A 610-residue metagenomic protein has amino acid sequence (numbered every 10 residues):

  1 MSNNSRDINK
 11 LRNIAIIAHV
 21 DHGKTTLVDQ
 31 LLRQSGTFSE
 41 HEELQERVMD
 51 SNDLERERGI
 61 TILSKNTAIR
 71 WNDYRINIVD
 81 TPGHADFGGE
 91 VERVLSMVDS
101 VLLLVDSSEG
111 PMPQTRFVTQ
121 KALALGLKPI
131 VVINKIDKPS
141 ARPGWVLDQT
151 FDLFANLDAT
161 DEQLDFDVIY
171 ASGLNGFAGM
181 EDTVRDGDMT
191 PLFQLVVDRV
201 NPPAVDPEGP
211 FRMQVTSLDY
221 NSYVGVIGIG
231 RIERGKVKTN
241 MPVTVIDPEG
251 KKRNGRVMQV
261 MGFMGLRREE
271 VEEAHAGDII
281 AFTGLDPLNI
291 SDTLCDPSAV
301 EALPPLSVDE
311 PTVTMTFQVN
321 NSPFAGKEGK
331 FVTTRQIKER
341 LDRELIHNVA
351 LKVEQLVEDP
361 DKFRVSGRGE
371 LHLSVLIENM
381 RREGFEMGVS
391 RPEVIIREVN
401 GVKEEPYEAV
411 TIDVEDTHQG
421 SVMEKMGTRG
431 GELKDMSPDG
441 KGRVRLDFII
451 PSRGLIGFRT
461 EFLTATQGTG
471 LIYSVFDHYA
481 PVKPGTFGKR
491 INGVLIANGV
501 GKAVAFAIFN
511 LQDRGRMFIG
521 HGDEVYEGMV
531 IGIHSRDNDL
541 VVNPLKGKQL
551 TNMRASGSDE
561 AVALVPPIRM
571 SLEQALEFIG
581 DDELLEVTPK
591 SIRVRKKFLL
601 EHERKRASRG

Functional and structural regions predicted by a protein language model:
S2-V105, E109, Q149, L218-N221: P-loop NTPase switch module centered on the Walker A-proximal segment
I16, L32-G36, D53, R70 (+19 more regions): Signal for well-folded cores of large energy- and translation-related assemblies
D21, L27, G59, I78-D80 (+17 more regions): Residue-level signature of catalytic and energy-coupling elements of molecular machines, predominantly ATP/GTP-dependent
Y74, V98-V101, L125-P129, Q163-F166: Short glycine-/polar-rich loops that comprise or flank the Walker A/P-loop and associated switch/sensor motifs
G110-G126, L147: Amphipathic helical hotspot of TIR/SEFIR-family domains
K128, K138-D198: Canonical P-loop GTPase G-domain recognition
D167, G187, Q194-D198, P202 (+1 more regions): Accessory interaction regions appended to the cores of large information-processing enzymes
M213, Y220-G225: A contiguous, basic/glycine-rich beta-loop/short-helix subdomain that forms a polymer-engagement track
